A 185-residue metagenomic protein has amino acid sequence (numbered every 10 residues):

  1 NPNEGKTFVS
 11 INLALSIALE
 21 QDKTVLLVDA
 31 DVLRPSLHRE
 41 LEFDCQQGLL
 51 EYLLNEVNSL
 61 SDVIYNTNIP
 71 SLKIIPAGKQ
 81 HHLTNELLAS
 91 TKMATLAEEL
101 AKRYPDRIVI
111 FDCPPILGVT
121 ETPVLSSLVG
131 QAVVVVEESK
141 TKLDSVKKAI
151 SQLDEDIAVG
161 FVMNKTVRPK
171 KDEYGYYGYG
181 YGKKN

Functional and structural regions predicted by a protein language model:
N1-N185: P-loop NTP-binding module
